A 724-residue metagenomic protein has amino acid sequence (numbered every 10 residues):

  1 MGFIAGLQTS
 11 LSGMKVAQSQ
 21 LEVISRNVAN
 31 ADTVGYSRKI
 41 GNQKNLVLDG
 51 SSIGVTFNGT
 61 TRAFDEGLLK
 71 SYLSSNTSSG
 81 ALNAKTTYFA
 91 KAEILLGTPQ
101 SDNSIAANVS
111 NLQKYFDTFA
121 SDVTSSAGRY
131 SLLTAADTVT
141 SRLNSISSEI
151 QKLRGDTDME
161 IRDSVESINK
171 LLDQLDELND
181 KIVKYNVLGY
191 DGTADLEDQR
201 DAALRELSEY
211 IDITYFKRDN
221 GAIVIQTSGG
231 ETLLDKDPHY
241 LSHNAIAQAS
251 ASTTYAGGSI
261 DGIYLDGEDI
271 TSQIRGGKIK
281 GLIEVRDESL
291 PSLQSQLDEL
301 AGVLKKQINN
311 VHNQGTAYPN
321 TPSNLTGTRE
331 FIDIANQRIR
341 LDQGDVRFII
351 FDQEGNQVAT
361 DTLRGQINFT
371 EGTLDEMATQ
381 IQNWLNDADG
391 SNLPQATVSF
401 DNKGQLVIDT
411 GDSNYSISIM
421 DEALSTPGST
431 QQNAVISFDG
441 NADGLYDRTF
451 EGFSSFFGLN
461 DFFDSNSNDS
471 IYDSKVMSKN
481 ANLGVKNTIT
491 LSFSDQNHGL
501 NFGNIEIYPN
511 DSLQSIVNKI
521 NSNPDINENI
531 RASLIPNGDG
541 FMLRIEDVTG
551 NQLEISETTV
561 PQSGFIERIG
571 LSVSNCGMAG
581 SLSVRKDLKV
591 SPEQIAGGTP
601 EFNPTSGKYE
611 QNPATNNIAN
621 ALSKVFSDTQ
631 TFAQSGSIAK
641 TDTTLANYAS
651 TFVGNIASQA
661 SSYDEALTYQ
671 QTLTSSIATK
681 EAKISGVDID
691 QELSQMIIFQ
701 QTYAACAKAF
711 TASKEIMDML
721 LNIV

Functional and structural regions predicted by a protein language model:
M1-V724: Structural signature of extracellular appendage/secretion-system components
